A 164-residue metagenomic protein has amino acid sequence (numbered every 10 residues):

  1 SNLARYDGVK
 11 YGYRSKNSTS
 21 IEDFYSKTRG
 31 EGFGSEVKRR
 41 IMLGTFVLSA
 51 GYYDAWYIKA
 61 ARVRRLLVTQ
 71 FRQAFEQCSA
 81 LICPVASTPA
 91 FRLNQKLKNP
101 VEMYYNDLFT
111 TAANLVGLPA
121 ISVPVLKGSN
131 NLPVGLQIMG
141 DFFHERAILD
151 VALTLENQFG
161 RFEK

Functional and structural regions predicted by a protein language model:
R5, K10, M42-T69, Q77 (+1 more regions): Structural helix-boundary/capping segments
G8-L115: Serine-dependent amide/ester hydrolase catalytic core
